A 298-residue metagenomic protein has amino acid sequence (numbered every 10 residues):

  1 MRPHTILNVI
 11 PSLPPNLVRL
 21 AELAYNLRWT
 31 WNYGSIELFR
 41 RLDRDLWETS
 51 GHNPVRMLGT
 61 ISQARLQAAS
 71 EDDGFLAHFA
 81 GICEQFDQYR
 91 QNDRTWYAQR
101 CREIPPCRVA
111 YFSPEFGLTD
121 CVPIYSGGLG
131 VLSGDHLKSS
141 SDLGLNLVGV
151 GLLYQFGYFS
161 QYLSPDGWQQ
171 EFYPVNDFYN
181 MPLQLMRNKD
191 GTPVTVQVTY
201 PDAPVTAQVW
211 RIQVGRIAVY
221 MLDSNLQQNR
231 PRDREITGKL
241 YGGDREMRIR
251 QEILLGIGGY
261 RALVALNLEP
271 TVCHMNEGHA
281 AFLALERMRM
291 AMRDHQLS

Functional and structural regions predicted by a protein language model:
M1-S298: Catalytic cores of carbohydrate-active enzymes across secretory and cytosolic contexts
